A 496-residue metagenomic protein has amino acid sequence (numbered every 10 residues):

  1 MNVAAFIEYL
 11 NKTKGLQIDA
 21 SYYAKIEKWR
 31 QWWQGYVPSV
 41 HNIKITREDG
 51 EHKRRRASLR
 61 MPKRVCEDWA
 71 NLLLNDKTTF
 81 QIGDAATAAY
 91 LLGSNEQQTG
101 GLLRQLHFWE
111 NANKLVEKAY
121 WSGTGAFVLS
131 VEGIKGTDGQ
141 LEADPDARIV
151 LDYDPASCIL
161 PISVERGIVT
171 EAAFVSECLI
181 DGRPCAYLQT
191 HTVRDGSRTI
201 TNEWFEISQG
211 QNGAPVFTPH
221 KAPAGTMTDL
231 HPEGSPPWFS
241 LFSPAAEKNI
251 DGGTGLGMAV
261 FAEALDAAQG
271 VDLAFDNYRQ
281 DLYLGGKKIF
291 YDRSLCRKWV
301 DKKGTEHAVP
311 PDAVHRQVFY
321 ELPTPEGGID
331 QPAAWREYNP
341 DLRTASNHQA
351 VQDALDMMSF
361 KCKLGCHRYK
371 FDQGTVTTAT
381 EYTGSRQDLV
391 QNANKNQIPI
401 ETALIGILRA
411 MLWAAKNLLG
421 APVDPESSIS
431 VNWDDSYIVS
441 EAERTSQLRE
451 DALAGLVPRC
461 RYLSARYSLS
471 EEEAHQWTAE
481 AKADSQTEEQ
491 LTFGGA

Functional and structural regions predicted by a protein language model:
M1-T170, F493-A496: Extended, helix-rich architectural segments
E27-R30, N42-I45, D49-G50, E132-A143 (+4 more regions): Charge-rich, acidic-biased intrinsically disordered regions
L91-G93, Q98, W299, P323-E443 (+3 more regions): Surface-exposed loop-to-helix/strand elements on domain peripheries
L115-V116, S130, Y283-F290, R368-Q373 (+4 more regions): Short coil/turn segments at secondary-structure boundaries
W121, A126-M258: Extended, regular secondary-structure scaffolds
K221-G384: Extended, charged amphipathic alpha-helical segments
Q447-L448, A452-A496: Activation/maturation switch segments at domain boundaries
